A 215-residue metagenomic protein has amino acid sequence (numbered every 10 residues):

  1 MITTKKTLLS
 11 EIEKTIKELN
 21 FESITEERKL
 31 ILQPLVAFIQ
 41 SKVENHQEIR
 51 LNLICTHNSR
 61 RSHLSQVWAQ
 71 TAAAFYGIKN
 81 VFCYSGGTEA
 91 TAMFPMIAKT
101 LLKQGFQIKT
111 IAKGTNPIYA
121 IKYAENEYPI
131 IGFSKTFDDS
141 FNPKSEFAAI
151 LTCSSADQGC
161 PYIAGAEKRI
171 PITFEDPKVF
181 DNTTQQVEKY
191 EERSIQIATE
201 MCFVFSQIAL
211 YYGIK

Functional and structural regions predicted by a protein language model:
I2-K215: Short polar/charged helix/loop
